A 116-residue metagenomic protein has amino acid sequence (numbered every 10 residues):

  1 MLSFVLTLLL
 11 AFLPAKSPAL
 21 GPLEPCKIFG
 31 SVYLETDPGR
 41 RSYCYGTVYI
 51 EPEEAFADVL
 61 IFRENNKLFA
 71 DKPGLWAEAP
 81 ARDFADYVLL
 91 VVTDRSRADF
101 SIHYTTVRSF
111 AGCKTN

Functional and structural regions predicted by a protein language model:
S3-F12: Bacterial N-terminal signal peptides
L13-S17: Hydrophobic membrane-targeting alpha-helices
P18-N116: Repetitive, compositionally biased segments used for assembly/scaffolding
